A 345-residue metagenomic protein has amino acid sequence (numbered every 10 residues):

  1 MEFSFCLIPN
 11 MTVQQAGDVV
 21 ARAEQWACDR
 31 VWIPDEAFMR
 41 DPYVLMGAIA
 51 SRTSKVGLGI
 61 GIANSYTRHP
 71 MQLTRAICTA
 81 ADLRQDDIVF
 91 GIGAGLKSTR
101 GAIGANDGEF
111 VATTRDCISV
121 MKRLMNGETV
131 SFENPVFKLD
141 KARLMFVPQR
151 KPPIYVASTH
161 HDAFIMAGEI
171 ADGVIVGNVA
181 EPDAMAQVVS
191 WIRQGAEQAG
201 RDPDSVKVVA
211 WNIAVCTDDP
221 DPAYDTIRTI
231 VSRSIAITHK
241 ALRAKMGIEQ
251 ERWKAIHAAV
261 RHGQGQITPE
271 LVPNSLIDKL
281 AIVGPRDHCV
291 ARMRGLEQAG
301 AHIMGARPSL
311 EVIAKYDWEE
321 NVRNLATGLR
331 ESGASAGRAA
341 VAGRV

Functional and structural regions predicted by a protein language model:
M1-G61, P152, A339-V345: N-terminal beta1-alpha1-beta2 module of alpha/beta enzyme domains
E2-Q14, A63-P70, P148-T159, A214-V215 (+1 more regions): Active-site mouth loops of central-metabolism enzymes
F3-L7, V31-I33, L58-G61, I88-I92 (+5 more regions): Hydrophobic faces of well-ordered beta-strands that scaffold small-molecule active sites in alpha/beta enzyme cores
M11-A23, L73-A76, A157-M166, I227 (+1 more regions): Short, acidic/polar
A21-E24, M46-G57, I77-I88, G168-E169 (+2 more regions): Acidic (Asp/Glu)-rich catalytic clusters
M39-A48, V179-A196, A314-D317: Active-site-adjacent beta->alpha loops and helix N-cap segments on the catalytic face of soluble alpha/beta enzymes
R40-A63, T67, D116-V120, L124 (+1 more regions): Alpha-helix-loop-beta-strand connector modules within alpha/beta enzyme cores
D107-R143, M185-Q298, R330-V345: An alpha-helical appendage that flanks or caps ligand/catalytic pockets
